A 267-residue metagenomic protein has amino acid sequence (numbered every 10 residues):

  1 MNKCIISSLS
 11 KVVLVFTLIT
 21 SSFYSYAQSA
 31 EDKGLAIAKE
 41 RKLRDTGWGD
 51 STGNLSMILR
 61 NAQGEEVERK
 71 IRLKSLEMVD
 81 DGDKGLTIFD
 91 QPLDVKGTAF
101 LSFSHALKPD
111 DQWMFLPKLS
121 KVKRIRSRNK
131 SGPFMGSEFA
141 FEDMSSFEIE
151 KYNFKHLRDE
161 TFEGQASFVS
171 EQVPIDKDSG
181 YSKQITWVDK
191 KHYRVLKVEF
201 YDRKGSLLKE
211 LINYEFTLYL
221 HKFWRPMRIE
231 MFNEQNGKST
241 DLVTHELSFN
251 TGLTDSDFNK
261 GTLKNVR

Functional and structural regions predicted by a protein language model:
M1-S8: N-terminal secretory signal peptides that target proteins for export/translocation
S10-S21: Bacterial N-terminal signal peptides
F23-A27: Sec/Tat signal peptide C-region and signal peptidase I cleavage site
A30-K118: N-terminal mature ectodomain segment of secretory-pathway/periplasmic proteins
L35-A36, V67-R69, M144-H156, G205-E210: A short, amphipathic edge element
K74-E77, K155-T161, Y214-T217: Short amphipathic beta-strand and strand-loop transition segments with alternating hydrophobic
D90, L101-F103, D111-F115, K121-I125 (+2 more regions): Gly/Pro-enriched, hydrophobic low-complexity segments that function as extracytoplasmic propeptides/linkers
V266-R267: Short, solvent-exposed mixed-charge patches
